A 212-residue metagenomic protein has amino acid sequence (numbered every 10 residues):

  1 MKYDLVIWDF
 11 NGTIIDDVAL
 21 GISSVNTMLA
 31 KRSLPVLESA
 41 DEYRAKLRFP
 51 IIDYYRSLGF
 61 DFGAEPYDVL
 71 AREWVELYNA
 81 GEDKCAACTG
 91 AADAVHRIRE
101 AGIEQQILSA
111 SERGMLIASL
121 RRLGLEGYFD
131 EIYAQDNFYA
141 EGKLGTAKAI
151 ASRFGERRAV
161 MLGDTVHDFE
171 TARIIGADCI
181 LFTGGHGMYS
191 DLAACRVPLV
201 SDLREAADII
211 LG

Functional and structural regions predicted by a protein language model:
Y3-T89: N-terminal helical cap/lid subdomain that shapes the substrate entry/recognition surface in HAD-like hydrolases
L5, G142-F169: Conserved Lys-Pro-Asp/Glu-containing loop-to-beta segment of HAD-superfamily phosphomonoesterases, centered on
P35, E126-D130, V200: Conserved H-loop
Y43, E126-E141: A short, structured active-site edge motif that brings together acidic residues
K46, T89-G90, S111, F138 (+2 more regions): Short beta->alpha linker loops
N79-I107, R113, I117, L144: Short, acidic loop-to-helix structural element flanking the phosphoryl-transfer center in phosphate-processing enzymes
A92-R99, A151, F169-R173: Surface-exposed amphipathic alpha-helices with a cationic face
M161-P198: Acidic, Mg2+-coordinating phosphoryl-transfer loop and its flanking beta/alpha structural elements, shared across
